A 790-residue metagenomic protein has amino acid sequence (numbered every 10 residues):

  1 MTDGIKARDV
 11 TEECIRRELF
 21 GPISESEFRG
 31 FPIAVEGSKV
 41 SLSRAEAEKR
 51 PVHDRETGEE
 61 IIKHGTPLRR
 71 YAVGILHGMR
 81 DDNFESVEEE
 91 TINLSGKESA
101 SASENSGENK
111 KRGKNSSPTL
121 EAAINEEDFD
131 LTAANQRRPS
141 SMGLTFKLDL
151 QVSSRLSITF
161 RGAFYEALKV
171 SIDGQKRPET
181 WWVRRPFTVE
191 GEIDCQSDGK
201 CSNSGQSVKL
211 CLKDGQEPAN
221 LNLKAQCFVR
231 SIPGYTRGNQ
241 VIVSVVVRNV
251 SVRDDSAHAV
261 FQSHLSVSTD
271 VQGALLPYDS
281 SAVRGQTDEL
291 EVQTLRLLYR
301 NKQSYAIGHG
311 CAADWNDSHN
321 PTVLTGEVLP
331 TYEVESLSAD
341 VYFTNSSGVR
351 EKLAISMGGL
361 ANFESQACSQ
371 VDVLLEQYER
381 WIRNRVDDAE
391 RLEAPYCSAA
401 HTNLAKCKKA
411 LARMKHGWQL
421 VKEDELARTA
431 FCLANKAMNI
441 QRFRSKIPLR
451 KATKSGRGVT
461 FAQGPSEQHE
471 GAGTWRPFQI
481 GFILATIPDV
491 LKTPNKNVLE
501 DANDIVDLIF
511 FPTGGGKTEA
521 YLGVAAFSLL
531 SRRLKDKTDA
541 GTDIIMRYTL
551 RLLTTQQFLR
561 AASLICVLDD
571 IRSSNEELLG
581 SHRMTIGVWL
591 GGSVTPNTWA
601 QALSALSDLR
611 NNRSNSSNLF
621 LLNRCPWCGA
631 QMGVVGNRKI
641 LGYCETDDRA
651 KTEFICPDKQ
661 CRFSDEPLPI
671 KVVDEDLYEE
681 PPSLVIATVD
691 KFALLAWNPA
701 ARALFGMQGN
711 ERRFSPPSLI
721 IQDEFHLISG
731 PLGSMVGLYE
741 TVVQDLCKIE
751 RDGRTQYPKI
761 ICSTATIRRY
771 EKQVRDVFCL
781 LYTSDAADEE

Functional and structural regions predicted by a protein language model:
M1-G348, I355: Long, charged/polar, low-complexity intrinsically disordered N-terminal extensions that precede catalytic
D372-F482, T486: Low-complexity, highly charged intrinsically disordered N-terminal segments that act as targeting/localization
P512-G515, P731, Q744-Q773: Conserved helicase ATPase motor motifs in RecA-like P-loop NTPase domains
D543-S563, L590, I767: Conserved Walker A/P-loop ATP-binding site and its immediately adjacent core in helicase/helicase-like ATPase domains
T555-R583, P657, V777-L781: Conserved helix-turn-beta segment of the N-terminal RecA-like "Helicase ATP-binding" lobe in SF1/SF2 helicases
N597-A600, S604-V673: Cys/His-rich short segments
N710-V743: SF2 helicase catalytic motif II
Y782-E790: Conserved small/polar residues in nucleotide/adenosyl-binding loops
